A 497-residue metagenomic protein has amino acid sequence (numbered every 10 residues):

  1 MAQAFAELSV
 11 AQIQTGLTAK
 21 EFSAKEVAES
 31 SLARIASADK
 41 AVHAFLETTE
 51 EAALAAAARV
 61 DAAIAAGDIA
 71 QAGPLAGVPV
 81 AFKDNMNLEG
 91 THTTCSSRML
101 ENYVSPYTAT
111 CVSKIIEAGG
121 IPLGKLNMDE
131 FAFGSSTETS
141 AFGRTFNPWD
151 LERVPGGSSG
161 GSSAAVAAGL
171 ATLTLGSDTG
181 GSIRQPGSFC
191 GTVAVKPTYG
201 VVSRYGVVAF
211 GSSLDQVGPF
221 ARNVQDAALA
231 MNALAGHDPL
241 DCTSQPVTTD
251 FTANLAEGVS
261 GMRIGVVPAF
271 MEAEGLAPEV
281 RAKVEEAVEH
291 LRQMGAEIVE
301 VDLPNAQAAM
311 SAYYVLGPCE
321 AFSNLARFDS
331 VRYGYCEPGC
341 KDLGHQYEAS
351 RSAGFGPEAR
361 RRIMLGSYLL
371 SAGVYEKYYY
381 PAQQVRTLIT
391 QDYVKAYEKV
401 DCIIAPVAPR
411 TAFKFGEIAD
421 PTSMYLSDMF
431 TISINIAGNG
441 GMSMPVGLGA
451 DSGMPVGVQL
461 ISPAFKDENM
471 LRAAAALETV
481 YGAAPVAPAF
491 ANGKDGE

Functional and structural regions predicted by a protein language model:
A2-T179, E286-M294, T390: Gly/Ser-rich catalytic/binding loops embedded in alpha/beta enzyme cores
I13-A19, A81, L100-V104, D215-R222 (+2 more regions): Short, well-ordered beta-strand elements within core beta-sheets of diverse protein domains
K20, G77, E117, A171 (+6 more regions): Glycine-rich, small-residue loops and helix-cap segments that act as flexible hinges at active-site edges
S31, A53, T108, A227 (+5 more regions): Residue-level signal for inorganic ion chemistry
T93-N102, E274-P278, F413-S423: Glycine/threonine-rich flexible loop motifs
S105-H237, N435-G447, M454-G457: Short glycine/serine-rich loop segments
L123, E297-D302: General small-molecule cofactor/ligand-binding pocket signal
K196-A287, C340-A349, T479-E497: A short helix-breaking turn/cap at a secondary-structure junction
